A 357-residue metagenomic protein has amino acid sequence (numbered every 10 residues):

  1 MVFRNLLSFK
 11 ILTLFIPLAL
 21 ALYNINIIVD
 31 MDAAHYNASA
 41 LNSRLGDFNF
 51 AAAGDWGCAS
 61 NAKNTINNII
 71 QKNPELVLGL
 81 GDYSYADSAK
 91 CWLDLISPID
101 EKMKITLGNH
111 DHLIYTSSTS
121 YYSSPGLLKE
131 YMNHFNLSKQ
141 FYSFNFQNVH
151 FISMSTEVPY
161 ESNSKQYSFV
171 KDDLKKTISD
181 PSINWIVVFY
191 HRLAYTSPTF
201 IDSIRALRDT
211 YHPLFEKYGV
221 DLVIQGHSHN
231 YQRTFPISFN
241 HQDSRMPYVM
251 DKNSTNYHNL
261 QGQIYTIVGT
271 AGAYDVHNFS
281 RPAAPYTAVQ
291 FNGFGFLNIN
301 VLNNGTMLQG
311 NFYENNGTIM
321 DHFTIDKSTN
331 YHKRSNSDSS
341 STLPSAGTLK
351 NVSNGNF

Functional and structural regions predicted by a protein language model:
M1-R4: N-terminal secretory signal peptides that target proteins for export/translocation
L7-A21: Cleavable N-terminal signal peptides of Sec/SRP-targeted secreted and luminal proteins
L22-C91, S197: N-terminal active-site segment of His-dependent metallophosphoesterases
Y23-I25, V29-D30, Y274-F357: A short C-terminal boundary segment appended to hydrolase-like catalytic domains
D32, Y36, A89-S182, I186 (+5 more regions): Extended active-site neighborhood of metal-dependent phosphoesterases/phosphodiesterases
D55, G81-D82, G108-N109, H191 (+1 more regions): Active-site glycine-centered loops adjacent to acidic/histidine catalytic or metal-binding residues that shape
L80-Y83, F215-E216, V220, I224-S228: Conserved beta-strand->loop/alpha-helix structural units within folded catalytic cores of enzymes with alpha/beta
V188-Y195, V223-Y231: Histidine-centered catalytic micro-motifs
